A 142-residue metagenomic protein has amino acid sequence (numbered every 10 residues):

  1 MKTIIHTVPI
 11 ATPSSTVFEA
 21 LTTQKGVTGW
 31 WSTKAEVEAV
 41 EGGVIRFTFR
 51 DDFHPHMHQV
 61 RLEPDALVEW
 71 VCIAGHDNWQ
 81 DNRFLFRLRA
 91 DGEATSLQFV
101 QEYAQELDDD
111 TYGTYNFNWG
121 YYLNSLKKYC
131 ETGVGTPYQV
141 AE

Functional and structural regions predicted by a protein language model:
M1-E36: Hydrophobic ligand-binding cavity/cleft-lining segments
M1-T3, S15-T16, I45, H54-H56 (+2 more regions): Charge-dense, helix-prone N-terminal extensions
I5-T7, R46, E69, L85-R87 (+1 more regions): Beta-strand secondary-structure signal
H6-V8, H56-R61, N82-A90: Hydrophobic/aromatic beta-strand elements that line small-molecule binding cavities or substrate pockets in beta-rich
P13, D52, P64-D65, D91-A94: Short strand-connecting beta-turns/loops that link adjacent beta-strands
V17-L21, V27, I45, Q59 (+4 more regions): Hydrophobic pocket/interface hotspot
T28-G29, K34-G75: Glycine-rich portal/gate segments that line the openings of hydrophobic small-molecule binding cavities
G75-Y121, L126-K128, P137-Q139: Beta-strand/loop substructures that line and gate deep hydrophobic ligand-binding cavities in soluble
